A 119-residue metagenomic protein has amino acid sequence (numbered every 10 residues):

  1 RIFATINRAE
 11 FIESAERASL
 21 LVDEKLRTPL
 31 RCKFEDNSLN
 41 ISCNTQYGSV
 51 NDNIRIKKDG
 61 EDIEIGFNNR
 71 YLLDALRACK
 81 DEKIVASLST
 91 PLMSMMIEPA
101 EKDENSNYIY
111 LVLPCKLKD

Functional and structural regions predicted by a protein language model:
R1-D119: DNA polymerase processivity clamps
